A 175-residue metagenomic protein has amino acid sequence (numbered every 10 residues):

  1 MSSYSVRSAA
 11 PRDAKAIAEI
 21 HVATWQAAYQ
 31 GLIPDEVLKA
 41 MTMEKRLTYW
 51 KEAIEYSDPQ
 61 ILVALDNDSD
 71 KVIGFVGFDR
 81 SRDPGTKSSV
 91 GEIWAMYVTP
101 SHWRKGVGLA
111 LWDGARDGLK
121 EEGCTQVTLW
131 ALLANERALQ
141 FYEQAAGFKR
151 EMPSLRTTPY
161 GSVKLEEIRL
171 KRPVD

Functional and structural regions predicted by a protein language model:
Y4, S8-A14, E19-L32, E36-S101 (+4 more regions): Acetyl-CoA-dependent GNAT
I20, E122, A145-A146: Structural motif
T86, T128-A131, L139, E143-I168: Conserved catalytic-core motifs of GNAT/GCN5-like acyltransferases
V98, L132-L133: Short amphipathic helical patch at the helix-1/turn junction of helix-turn-helix
K105: Flexible nucleotide-binding loop
L111, N135-A138: Conserved short alpha-helix immediately C-terminal to the canonical SAM/SAH-binding motif I of Rossmann-like
L119-W130: Conserved GNAT acetyl-CoA-binding A-motif
